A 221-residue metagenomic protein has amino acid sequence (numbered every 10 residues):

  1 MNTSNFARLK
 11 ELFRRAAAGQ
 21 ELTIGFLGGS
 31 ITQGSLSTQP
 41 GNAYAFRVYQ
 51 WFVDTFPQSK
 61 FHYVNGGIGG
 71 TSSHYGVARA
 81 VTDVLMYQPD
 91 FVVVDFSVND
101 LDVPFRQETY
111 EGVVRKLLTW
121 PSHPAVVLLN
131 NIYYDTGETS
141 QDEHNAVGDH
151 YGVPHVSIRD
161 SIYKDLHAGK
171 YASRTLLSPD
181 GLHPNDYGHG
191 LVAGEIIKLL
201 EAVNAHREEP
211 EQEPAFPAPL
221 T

Functional and structural regions predicted by a protein language model:
M1-G66, R79-Q88: Serine-esterase "nucleophile elbow" of acetyl-processing enzymes
M1-N2, G190-T221: Conserved catalytic region of serine esterases and O-acyltransferases that act on ester linkages in lipids
T23-L27, H62-G67, F91-F96, A125-L129 (+1 more regions): Structural recognition of the beta-strand scaffold that forms the well-ordered cores of secreted hydrolase catalytic
S30-Q33, I68-S73, V98-V103, P124 (+3 more regions): Solvent-exposed loop/turn segments at secondary-structure junctions within structured extracellular/periplasmic domains
I68, S73-F91, V103-R106: Catalytic-core regions of hydrolytic enzymes
D95-N99, E108-A146: Active-site segments of SGNH/GDSL-like serine hydrolases that catalyze O-acetyl group transfer/hydrolysis on lipids
H167-L182: The feature captures the short pre-catalytic strand/loop hairpin that immediately precedes and shapes the active-site
P184-Y187: Accessory beta->alpha helical hairpin/"wing" motif in late/C-terminal subdomains of nucleic-acid enzymes
